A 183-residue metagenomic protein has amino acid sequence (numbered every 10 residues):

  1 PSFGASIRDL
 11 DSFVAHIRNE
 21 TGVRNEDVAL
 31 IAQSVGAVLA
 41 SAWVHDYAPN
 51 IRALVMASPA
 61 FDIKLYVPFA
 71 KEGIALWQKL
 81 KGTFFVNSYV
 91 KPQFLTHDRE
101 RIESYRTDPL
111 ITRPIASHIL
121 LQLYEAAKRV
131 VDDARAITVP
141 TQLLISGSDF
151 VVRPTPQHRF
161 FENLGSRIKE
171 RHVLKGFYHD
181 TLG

Functional and structural regions predicted by a protein language model:
S2-N19: Alpha/beta-hydrolase active-site loop
G22-Q33: Alpha/beta-hydrolase fold nucleophile elbow
Q33-A116: Alpha/beta-hydrolase-fold enzymes
I115-D133: Active-site nucleophile elbow and catalytic-triad environment of alpha/beta-hydrolase enzymes
I137, L143-I145, D149: Short beta-strand/loop motif that positions the catalytic acidic residue of the alpha/beta-hydrolase fold
V139, R153-E162: Short alpha-helix in the alpha/beta-hydrolase fold that links the catalytic acid
R171-F177: Short glycine-rich catalytic loops that host catalytic nucleophiles or stabilize transition states across multiple
F177-G183: Catalytic histidine-centered segment of alpha/beta-hydrolase-like enzymes
